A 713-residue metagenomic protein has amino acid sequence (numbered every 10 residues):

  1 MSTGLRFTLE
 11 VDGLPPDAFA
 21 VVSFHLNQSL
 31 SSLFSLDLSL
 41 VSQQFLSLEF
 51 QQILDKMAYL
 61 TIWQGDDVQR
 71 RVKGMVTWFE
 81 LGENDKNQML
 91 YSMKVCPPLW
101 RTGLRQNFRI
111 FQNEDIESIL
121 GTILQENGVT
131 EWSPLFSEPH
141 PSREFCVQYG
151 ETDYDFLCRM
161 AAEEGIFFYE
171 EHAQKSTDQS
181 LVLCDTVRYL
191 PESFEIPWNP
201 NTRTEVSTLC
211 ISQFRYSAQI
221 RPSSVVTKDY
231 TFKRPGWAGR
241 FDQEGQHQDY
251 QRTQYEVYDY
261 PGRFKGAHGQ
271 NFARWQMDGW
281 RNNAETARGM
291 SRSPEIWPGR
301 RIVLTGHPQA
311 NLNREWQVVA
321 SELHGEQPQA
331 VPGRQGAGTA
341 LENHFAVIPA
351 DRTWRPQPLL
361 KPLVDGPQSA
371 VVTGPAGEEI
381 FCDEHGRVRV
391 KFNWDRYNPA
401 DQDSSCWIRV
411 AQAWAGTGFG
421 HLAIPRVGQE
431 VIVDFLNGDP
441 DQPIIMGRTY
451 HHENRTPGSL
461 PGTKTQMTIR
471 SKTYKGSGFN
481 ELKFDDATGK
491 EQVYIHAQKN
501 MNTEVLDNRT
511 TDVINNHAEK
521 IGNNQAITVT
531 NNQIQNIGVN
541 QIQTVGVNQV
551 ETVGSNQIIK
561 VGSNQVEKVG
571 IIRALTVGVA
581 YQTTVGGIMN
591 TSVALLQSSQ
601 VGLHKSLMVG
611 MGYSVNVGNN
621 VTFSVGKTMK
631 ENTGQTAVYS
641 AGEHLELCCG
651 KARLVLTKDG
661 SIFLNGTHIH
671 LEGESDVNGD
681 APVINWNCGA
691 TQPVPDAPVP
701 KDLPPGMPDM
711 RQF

Functional and structural regions predicted by a protein language model:
M1-F19, L209-I211, D365-V371: Polar/acidic, low-complexity leader/linker segments enriched in S/T/G and N/D
D37-L48, R281-R292, W414-G420: Short alpha-helix capping/helix-loop boundary micro-motifs
L48-S133, S137, S142-C146, C158 (+4 more regions): Surface-exposed cap/loop segments at beta↔alpha junctions
D85, E114-E131, E138, C146-A350: Extended, domain-scale alpha-helical bundle/helix-rich regions
C96-P98, N113-L135, Y258-N271, P375-D403 (+1 more regions): Glycine-rich, acidic and aromatic/proline-enriched surface loops and short helix-turn segments that act as binding
K175, L183-T186, D365-N665, I669-E672: Structural signature for extended repeat/solenoid scaffolds and their inter-repeat hinge/linker regions, spanning
S180-L181, L190-S193, Q635-A637, E643-F713: Intrinsic-disorder/coil detector with helix-boundary
P298, Q309-A370, M446-H452, T456-M467 (+1 more regions): Acidic, low-complexity/disordered segments
